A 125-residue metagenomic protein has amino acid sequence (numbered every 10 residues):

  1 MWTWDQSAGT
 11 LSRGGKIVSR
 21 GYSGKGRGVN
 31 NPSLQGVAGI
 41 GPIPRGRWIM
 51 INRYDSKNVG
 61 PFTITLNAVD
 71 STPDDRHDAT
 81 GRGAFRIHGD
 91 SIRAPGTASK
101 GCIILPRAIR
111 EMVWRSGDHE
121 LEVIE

Functional and structural regions predicted by a protein language model:
M1-G83: Gly/Pro-biased beta-strand-loop elements
R47, Y54-E125: Exported/periplasmic cell-wall-interacting domains
